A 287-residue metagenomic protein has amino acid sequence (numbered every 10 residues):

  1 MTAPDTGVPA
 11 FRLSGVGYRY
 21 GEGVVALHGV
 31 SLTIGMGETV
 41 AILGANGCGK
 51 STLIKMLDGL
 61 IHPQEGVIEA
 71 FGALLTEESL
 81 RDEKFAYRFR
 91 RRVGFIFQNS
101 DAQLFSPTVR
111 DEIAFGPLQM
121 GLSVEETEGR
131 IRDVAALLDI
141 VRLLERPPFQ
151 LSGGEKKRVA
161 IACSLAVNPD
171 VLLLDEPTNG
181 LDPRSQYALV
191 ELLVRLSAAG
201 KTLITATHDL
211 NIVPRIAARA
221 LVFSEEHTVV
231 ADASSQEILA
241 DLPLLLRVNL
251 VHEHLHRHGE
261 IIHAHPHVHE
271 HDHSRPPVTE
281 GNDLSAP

Functional and structural regions predicted by a protein language model:
D58: Helix-to-loop junction immediately C-terminal to a conserved catalytic motif
G66-E78: Conserved ABC transporter NBD signature motif
E125-L143: Conserved ABC ATPase "signature" region
P147-L151, E155: Conserved ABC ATPase signature
S164-L165: ABC ATPase C-loop
L172-D175: Catalytic Walker B motif of ABC-type/P-loop ATPase nucleotide-binding domains
T207-H208: H-loop/switch region of ABC-family ATPase nucleotide-binding domains
A240-P287: ABC ATPase nucleotide-binding domains
